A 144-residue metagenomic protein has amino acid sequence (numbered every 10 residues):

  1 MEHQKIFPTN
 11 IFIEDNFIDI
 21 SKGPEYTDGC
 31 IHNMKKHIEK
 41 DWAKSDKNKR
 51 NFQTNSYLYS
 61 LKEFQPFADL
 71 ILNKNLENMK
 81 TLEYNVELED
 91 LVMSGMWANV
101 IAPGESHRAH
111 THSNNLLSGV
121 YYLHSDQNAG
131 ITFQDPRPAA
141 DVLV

Functional and structural regions predicted by a protein language model:
M1-N85, S106: Non-heme Fe(II)/2-oxoglutarate
Q4-K5, E89, H110, H124: Sterically constrained small-residue positions within well-ordered secondary structures of folded domains
P8-N10, V92-S94, N115-L117: Residues at beta-strand starts and edge strands
N85-M96: A short coil-to-beta-strand element that immediately follows conserved catalytic motifs
A98-V144: Catalytic core of non-heme Fe(II) oxygenases with the double-stranded beta-helix
